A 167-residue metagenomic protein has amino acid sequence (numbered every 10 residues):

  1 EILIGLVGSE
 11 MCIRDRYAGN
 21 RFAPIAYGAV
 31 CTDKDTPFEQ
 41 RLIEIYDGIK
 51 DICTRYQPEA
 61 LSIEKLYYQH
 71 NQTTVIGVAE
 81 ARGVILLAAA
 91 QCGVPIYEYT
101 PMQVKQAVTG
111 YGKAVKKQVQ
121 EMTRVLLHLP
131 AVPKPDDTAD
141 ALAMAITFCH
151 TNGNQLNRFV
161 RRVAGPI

Functional and structural regions predicted by a protein language model:
E1-G8, I13: Single conserved hydrophobic/aromatic residue that forms the stacking wall/gate of nucleotide- or nucleobase-binding
E10, R14-Q40: Short glycine-rich, Thr/Ser-proximal phosphate-binding strand/loop in the N-terminal lobe of ATP-dependent enzymes
C53-L66: Proline-aspartate-enriched helix->loop->beta-strand connector
Q69-Q72, K105-A107: Short, solvent-exposed loop/turn segments at secondary-structure junctions
V75-V84: Charged helix-capping and loop-helix junction motifs
A90, V94-R124: Short alpha-helix plus adjacent loop in nuclease-associated cores
G112, Q120, D136-N152: Glycine-rich phosphate-binding/hydrolytic loop that grips phosphoryl groups
H150-I167: Acidic two-metal-ion nuclease catalytic site recognized across multiple nuclease folds, prominently DnaQ/RNase D-T
